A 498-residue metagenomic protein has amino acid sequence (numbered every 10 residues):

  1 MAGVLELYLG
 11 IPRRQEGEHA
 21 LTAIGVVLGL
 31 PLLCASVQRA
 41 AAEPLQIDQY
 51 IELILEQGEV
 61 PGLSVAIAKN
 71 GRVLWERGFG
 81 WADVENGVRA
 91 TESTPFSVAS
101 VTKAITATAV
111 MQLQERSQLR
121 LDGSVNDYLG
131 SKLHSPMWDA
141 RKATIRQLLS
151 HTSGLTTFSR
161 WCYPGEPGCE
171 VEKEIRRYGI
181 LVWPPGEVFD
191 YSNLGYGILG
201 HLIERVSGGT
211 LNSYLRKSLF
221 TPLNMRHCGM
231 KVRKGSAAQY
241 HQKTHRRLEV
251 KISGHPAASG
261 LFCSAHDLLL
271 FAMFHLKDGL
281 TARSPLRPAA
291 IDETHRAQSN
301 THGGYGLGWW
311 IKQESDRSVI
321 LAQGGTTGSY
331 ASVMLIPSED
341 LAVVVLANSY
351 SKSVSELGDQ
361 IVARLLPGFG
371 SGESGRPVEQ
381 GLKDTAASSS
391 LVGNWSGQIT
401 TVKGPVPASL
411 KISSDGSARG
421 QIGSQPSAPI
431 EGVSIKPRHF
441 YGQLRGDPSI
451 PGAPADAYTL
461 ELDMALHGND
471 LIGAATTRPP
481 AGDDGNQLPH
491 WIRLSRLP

Functional and structural regions predicted by a protein language model:
M1-A20: N-terminal secretory signal peptides that target proteins for export/translocation
T22-A35: Bacterial N-terminal signal peptides
A35, R39-A42: Boundary at the C-terminal end of the N-terminal hydrophobic targeting segment
E43-F96, Q118-R120, D127, S135 (+2 more regions): Short, conserved catalytic-motif segment at the N-terminal edge
F79, D83, P136-S332: Short, surface-exposed loop or secondary-structure junction motifs that flank catalytic or metal-binding residues
A322, S332-L335, E339-S349, A474: Short, well-ordered beta-strand elements
A347-S409, R478-A481, N486-P498: Short, gly/Ser/Thr-rich active-site loops of penicillin-recognizing serine hydrolases
N394-E461, G482-H490: Central antiparallel beta-sheet cores of small beta-barrel/beta-sandwich binding domains
